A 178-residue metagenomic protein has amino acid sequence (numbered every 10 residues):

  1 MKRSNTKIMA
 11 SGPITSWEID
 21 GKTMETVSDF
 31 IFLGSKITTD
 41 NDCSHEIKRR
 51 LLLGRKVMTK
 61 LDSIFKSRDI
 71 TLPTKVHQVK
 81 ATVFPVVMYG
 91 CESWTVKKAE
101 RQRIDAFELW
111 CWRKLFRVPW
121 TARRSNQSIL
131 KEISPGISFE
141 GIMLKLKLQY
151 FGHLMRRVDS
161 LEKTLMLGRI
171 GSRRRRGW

Functional and structural regions predicted by a protein language model:
M1-W178: Short linear motifs embedded in intrinsically disordered, charge-biased segments
